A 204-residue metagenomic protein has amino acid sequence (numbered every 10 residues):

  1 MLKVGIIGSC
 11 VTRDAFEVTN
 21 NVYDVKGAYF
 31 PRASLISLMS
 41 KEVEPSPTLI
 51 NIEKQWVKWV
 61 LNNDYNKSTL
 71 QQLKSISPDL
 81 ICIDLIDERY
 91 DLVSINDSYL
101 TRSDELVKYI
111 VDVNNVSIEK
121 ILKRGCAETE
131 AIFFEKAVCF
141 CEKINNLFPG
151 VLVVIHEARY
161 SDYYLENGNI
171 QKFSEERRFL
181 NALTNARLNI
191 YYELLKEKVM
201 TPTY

Functional and structural regions predicted by a protein language model:
M1-L80: Basic, amphipathic N-terminal segments that precede the first structured/catalytic domain
T12-F16, S37, R89-S94, S161-E166: Short catalytic/ligand-binding loop motif for oxyanion handling, primarily in non-cytosolic enzymes, centered on
N20-Y23, D97-S98, N169-K172: Short secondary-structure boundary/capping segments
L49-L122: A basic- and aromatic-enriched beta-loop-alpha substructure that forms the phosphate/nucleotide- and DNA/RNA-contacting
Q55-W56, Y90, Y109-V138, N167-A182: Surface-exposed cleft-lining segments at the edges of enzyme active sites
I76, E135-V154, R187-T203: A structural motif corresponding to the C-terminal end of an alpha-helix and its immediate exit/capping segment
I83-D87, H156-Y160, T203-Y204: Short, well-ordered beta-to-alpha junction loops that form the rim of enzyme active sites and present histidine/acidic
Y164-T203: Substrate-gating cap/lid alpha-helix
